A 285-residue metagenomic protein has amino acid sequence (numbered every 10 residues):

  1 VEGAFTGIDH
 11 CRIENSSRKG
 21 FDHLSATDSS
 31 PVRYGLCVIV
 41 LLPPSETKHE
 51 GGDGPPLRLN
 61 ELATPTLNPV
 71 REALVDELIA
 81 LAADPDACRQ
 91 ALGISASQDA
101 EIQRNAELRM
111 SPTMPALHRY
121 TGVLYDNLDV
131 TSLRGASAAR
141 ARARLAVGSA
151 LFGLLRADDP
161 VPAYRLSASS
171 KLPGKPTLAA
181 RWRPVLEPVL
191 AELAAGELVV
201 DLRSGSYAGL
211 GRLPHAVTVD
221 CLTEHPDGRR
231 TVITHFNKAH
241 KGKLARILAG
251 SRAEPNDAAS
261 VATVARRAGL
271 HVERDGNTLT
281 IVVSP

Functional and structural regions predicted by a protein language model:
A4-T6: Short linear motifs in low-complexity or flexible loops
H10-C11, N15: Alpha-helix boundary/capping motif
H23-C37: Short, Lys/Arg-enriched N-terminal segments with co-localized hydrophobic residues within the first ~10-30 amino acids
V38-D99: N-terminal "assembly arms/tails" that initiate or stabilize quaternary assembly in self-assembling proteins
Q90-A163: A glycine-rich, hydrophobic loop/mini-helix early in the fold
V130-P285: Internal, well-folded beta-alpha domain core
